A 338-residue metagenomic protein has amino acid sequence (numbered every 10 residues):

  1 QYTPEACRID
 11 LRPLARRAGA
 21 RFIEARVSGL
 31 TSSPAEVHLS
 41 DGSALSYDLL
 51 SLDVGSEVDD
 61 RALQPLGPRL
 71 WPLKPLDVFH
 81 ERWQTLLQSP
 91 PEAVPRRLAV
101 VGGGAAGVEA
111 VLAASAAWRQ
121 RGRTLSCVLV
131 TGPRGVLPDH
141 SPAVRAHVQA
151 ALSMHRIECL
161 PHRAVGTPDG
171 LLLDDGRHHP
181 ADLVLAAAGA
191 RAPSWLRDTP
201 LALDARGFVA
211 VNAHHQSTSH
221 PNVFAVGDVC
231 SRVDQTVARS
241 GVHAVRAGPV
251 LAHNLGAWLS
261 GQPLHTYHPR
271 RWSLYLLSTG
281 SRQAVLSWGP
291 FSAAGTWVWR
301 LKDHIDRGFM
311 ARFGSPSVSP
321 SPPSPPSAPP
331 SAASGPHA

Functional and structural regions predicted by a protein language model:
Q1-L49, H140-E158, P336-A338: N-terminal Rossmann-like dinucleotide/flavin-binding domain of flavoprotein oxidoreductases that bind FAD/FMN
Q1-T3, L112-H162: Rossmann-like dinucleotide-binding cores of NAD(P)H-dependent redox enzymes
R17-A99, L185: FAD-binding core/adjacent interface of flavoenzyme oxidoreductases
P68-V94, L171, H178-R246, H253: FAD-site-proximal beta/loop scaffold in flavoenzymes
W83-L125: Rossmann-like NAD(P)H-binding beta-loop-alpha module
G207-F224, Y267-H268, S281-F291, V298: FAD-binding beta-loop-beta segment adjacent to the flavin cofactor pocket
V229-T279: A conserved FAD-binding loop/helix module that cradles the flavin
S281-A338: C-terminal auxiliary extensions adjacent to catalytic cores
